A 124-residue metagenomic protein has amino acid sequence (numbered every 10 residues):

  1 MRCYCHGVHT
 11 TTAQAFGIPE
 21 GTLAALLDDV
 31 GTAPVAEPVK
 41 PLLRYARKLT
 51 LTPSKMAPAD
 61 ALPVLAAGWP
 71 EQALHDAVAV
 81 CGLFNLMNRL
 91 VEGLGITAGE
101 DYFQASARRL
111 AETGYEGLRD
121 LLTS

Functional and structural regions predicted by a protein language model:
M1-S124: Hydrophobic alpha-helical segments
